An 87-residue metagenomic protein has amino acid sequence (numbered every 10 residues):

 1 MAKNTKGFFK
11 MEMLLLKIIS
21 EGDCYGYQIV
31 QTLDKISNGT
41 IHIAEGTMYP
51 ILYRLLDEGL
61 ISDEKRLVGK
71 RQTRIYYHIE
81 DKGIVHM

Functional and structural regions predicted by a protein language model:
K3-T47: N-terminal helix-turn-helix DNA-binding core of bacterial DNA-binding proteins
L33, L52, M87: Short amphipathic alpha-helical/adjacent loop interface patches that line ligand and macromolecule-binding sites
M48-L55: Basic amphipathic alpha-helical segments that dock to polyanions
G59: Glycine-centered, phosphate/nucleic-acid-interacting loop/turn motifs that mediate DNA/RNA or nucleotide
D63: Short beta-strand "wing" residues that participate in macromolecule-binding interfaces
G69-M87: Basic, amphipathic "hinge/linker" alpha-helix immediately C-terminal to the N-terminal HTH DNA-binding motif
